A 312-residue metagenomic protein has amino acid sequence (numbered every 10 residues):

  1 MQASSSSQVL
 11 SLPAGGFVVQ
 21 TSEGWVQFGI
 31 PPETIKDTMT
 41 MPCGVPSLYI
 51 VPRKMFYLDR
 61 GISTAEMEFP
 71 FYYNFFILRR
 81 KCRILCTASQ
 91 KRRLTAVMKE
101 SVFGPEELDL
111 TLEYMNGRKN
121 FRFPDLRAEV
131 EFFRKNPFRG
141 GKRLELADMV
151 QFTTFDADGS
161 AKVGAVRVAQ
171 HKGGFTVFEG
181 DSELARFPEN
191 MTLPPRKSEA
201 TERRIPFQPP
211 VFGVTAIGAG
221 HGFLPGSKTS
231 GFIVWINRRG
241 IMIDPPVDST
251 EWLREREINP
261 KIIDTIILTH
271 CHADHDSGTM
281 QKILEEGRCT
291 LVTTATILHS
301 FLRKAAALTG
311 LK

Functional and structural regions predicted by a protein language model:
M1-R256: Conserved beta-strand hairpin/beta-sheet module of binuclear metal-dependent hydrolase folds, prominently
Q90-K91, A295-H299: Short beta-alpha junction loops
G218, T293-A295: Short beta-strand/turn micro-motifs composed of small residues that flank or help shape donor/cofactor-binding pockets
T229-S230, R256-N259, M280-L284, A305-L308: Short, glycine/charged-enriched secondary-structure capping and boundary segments
G240-I243, I266-I267, V292: Short catalytic-loop micro-motif centered on adjacent basic/acidic residues
W252, N259-G287, T296-L298: Di-metal (Zn2+ and/or Mg2+/Mn2+) metal-binding site signature of metallo-dependent hydrolases with the MBL/beta-CASP
G287-C289, K312: Short acidic, glycine/proline-enriched helix-loop-strand junctions
I297-K312: Active-site neighborhood of divalent metal-dependent phosphoester bond hydrolases
